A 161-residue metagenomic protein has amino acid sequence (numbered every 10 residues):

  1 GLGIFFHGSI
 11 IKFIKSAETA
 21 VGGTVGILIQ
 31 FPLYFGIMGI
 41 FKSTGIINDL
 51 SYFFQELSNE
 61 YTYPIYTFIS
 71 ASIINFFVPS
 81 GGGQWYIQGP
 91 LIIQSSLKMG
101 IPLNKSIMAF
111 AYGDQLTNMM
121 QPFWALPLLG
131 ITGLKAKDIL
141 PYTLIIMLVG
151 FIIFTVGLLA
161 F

Functional and structural regions predicted by a protein language model:
G1-F6, Y34-G39, T67-N75, I146-F161: Hydrophobic core segments of alpha-helical transmembrane domains in multi-pass membrane transport and ion-translocation
G1-N48: Core transmembrane alpha-helical segments of multi-pass membrane transporters/permeases
K12-G26, Y52-E56, I93-K98, P141: Short amphipathic alpha-helical coupling elements at transmembrane boundaries
A20-T24, L28, L57, Y61 (+3 more regions): Loop-to-transmembrane-helix entry motif
G22, L97-N104, L128-I139: Juxtamembrane helix-boundary/capping and inter-helix hinge elements in multi-pass membrane proteins
L28-F41, Q55-Q94, K98, A111: Hydrophobic alpha-helical transmembrane segments of multi-pass integral membrane proteins, predominantly secondary
I107, A111-Q121: A late C-terminal transmembrane helix in Major Facilitator Superfamily
T117-F161: Juxtamembrane and boundary regions of transmembrane helices in multi-pass small-molecule transporters and channels
